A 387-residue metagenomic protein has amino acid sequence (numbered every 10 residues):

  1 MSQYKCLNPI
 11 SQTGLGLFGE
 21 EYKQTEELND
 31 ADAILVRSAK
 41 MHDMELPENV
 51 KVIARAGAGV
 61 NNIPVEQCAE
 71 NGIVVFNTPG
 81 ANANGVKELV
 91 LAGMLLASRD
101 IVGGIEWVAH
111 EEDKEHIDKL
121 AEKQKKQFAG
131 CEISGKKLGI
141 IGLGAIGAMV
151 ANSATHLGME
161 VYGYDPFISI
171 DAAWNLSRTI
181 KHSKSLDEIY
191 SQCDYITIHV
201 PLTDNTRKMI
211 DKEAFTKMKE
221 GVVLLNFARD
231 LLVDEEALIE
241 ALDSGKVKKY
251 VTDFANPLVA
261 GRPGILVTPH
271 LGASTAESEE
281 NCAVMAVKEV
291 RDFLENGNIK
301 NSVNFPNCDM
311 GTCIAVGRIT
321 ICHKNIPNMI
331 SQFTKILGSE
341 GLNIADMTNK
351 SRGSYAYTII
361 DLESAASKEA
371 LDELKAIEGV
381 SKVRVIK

Functional and structural regions predicted by a protein language model:
M1-T78, D211-E213, V223, D234-E236 (+2 more regions): An N-terminal-biased, well-structured beta-alpha scaffold segment characteristic of Rossmann-like dinucleotide-binding
H42-E45, P166-V259, S274: Rossmann-like adenosine-cofactor binding region
N71, P79-K137, N301-V303: Phosphate-binding beta-alpha-beta segment of Rossmann-like dinucleotide-binding domains, i.e., the NAD(P)
K87-E106, N152-M159, M285-N298, T334-G338: Oxidoreductase and adenylate-handling cofactor-binding alpha/beta cores
K136, L143-G144: Glycine-rich Rossmann-fold phosphate-binding loop(s) that bind the pyrophosphate of adenine dinucleotide cofactors
G147-A148: N-terminal Rossmann-fold NAD(P) dinucleotide-binding loop
Y250, P263, L271-K387: NAD(P)-dependent dehydrogenase/reductase Rossmann-like domain
